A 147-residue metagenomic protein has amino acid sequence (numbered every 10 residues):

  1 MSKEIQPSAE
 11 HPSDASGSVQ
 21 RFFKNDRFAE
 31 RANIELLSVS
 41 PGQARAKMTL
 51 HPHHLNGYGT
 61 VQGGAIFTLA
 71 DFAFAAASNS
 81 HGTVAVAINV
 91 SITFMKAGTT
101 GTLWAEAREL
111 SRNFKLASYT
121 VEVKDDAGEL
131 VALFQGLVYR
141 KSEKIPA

Functional and structural regions predicted by a protein language model:
M1-A147: Terminal targeting signals and extreme-terminal segments of soluble enzymes
